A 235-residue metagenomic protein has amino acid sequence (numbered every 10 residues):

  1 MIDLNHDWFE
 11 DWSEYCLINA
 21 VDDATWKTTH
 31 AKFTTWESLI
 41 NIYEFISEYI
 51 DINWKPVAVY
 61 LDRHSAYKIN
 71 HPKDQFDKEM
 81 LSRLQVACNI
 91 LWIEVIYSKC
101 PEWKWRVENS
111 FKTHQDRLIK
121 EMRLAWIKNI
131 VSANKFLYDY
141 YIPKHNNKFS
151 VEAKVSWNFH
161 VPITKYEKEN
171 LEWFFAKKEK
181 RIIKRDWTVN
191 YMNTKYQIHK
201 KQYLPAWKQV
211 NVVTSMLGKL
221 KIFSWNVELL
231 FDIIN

Functional and structural regions predicted by a protein language model:
M1, L17, Q209: A residue-level signal for beta-strand positions that form part of recognition/binding surfaces within mature
M1-I2, D7, E79, N158-Y166: Basic, flexible linker segments flanking DNA-binding modules in nucleic acid-interacting mobile-element proteins
M1-I2, V59, V95, H114 (+4 more regions): Generic structural hydrophobic/aromatic packing signal, biased to beta-strands
N5-L17, D23-S132: RNase H-like DDE/DDD metal-dependent nuclease/strand-transfer catalytic core used by mobile genetic elements
V21-D22, T214: Hydrophobic alpha-helical segments, especially N-terminal targeting/anchoring helices
F136: A conserved mid-domain beta-alpha-beta active-site/ligand-binding segment of alpha/beta enzyme cores
I142-N235: C-terminal, beta-rich DNA-binding module of retroviral/retroelements integrases
